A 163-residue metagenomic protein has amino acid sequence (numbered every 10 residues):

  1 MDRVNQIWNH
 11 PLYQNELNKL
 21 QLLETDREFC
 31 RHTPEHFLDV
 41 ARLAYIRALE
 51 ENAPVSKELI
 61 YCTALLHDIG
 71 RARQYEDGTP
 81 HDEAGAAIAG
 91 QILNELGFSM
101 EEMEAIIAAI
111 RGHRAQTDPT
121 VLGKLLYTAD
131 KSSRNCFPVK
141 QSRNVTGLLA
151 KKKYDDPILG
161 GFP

Functional and structural regions predicted by a protein language model:
M1-P163: Metal-dependent phosphohydrolase cores
